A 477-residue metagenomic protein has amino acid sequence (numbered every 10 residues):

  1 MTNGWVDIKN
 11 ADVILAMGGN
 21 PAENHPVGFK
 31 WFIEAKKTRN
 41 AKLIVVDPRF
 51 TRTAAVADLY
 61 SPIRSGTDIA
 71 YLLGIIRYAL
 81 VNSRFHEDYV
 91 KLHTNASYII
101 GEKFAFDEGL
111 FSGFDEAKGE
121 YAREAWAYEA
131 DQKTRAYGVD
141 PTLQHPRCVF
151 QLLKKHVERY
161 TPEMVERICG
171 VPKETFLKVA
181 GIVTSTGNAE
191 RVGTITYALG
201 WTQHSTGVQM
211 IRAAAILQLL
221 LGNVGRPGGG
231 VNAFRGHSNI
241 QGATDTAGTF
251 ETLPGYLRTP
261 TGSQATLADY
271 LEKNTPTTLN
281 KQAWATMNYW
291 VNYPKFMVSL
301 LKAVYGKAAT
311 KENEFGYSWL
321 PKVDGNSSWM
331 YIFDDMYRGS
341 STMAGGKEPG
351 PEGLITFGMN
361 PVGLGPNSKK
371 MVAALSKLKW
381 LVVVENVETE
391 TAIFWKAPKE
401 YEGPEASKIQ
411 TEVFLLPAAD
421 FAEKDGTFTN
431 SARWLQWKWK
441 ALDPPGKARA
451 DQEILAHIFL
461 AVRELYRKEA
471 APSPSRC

Functional and structural regions predicted by a protein language model:
M1-E34, A41-I44, A70, K133 (+4 more regions): Extended redox/cofactor-interaction regions of prokaryotic respiratory oxidoreductases
T51-A189, T266, Y270-L271, P276-Y293 (+2 more regions): Long, well-ordered, tryptophan-enriched scaffold segments
A55-I63, F394, Y401, P417 (+1 more regions): Short beta-alpha connecting loops at secondary-structure transitions that line or flank enzyme active sites
R77-F85, S185, L219-R226, K377-W380 (+3 more regions): Short, well-ordered loop/turn and helix-capping segments at boundaries between secondary-structure elements and domains
R84-Y89, T175-L177, V192-I195, N223-A233 (+5 more regions): Acidic/polar loop patches that form or flank catalytic/metal-binding clefts of enzymes that bind anionic ligands
L92-S97, I182-V183, A198-G200, G230-Q241 (+1 more regions): A glycine-rich phosphate-binding loop feature that marks nucleotide/adenosyl-phosphate handling sites
V165-V171, Y197-S205, G236-S238, M359-G363: Conserved short loop/turn motifs at secondary-structure junctions
G426-T427, A432-C477: Long, C-terminal catalytic modules of enzymes
